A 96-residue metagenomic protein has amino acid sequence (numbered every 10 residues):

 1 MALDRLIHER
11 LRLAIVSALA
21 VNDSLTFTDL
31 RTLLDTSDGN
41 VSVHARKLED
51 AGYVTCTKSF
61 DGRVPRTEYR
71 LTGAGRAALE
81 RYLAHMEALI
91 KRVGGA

Functional and structural regions predicted by a protein language model:
A2-N40, D61-R70: N-terminal helix-turn-helix DNA-binding core of bacterial DNA-binding proteins
A14-S17, A74-A96: Amphipathic alpha-helical dimerization/coiled-coil segments that flank or bridge DNA-binding/regulatory modules
A45-R46: Short, hydrophobic-biased segments on the C-terminal half of alpha helices that form "recognition helices"
E49-D50: Alpha-helix C-terminal capping/helix-coil junction sites
